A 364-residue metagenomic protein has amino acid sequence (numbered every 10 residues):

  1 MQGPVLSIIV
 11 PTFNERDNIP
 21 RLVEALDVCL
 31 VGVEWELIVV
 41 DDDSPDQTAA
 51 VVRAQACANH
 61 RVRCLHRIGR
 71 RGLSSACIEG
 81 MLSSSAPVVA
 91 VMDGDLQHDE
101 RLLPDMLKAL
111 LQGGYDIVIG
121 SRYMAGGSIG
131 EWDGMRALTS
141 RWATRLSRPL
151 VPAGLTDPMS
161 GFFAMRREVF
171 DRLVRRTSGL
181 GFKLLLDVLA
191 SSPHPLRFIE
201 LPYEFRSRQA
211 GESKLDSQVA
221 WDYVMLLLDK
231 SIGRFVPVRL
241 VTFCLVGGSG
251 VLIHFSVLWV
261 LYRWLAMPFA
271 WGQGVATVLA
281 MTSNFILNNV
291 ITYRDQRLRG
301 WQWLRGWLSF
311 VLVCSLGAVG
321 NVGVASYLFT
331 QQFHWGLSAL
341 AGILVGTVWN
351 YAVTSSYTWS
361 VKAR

Functional and structural regions predicted by a protein language model:
M1-V28: N-proximal low-complexity "stem/linker" segments adjacent to membrane-targeting elements
M1-V5, P152, R176-F255, I286-S315 (+2 more regions): Hydrophobic helical membrane-anchoring modules
P4-L6, D27-I38, Q47, H60-R63: Short loop->beta transition adjacent to catalytic acidic/histidine clusters or analogous donor-positioning motifs
D17-R21, D46-A54: Acidic helix N-cap motif at the loop->helix transition within catalytic regions of sugar-transfer enzymes
D41-A50, L96: A conserved acidic beta->alpha catalytic loop
L65-S83, V88, E100-F182, R208-Q218 (+1 more regions): Acceptor/aglycone-binding surface of glycosyltransferases and processive sugar-polymer synthases
S74, T144, L186, V246-G250 (+4 more regions): Alpha-helical transmembrane segments of multi-pass integral membrane proteins
